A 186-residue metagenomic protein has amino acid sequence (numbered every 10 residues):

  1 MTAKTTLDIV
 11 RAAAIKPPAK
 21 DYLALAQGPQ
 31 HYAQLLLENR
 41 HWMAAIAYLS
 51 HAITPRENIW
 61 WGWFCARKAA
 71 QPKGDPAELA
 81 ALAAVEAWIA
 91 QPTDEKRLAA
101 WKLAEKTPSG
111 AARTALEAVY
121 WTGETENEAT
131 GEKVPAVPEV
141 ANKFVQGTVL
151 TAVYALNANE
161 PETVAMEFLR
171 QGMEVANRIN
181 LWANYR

Functional and structural regions predicted by a protein language model:
M1-G110, E124-R186: Short, glycine-biased loop/turn motifs at secondary-structure junctions and in low-complexity Ser/Thr/Pro-rich termini
T114-E124: Alpha-helical transmembrane segments of helical membrane proteins, especially in multi-pass transport, channel
